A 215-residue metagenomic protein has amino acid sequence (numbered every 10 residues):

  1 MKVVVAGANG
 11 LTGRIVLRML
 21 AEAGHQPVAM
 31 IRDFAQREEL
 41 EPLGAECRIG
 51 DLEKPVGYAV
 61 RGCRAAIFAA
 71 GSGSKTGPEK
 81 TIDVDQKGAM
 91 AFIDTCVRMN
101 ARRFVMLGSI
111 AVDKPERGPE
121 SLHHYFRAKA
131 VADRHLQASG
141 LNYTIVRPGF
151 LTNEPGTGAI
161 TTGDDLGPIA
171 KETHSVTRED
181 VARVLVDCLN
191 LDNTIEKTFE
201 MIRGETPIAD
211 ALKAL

Functional and structural regions predicted by a protein language model:
M1-H25: N-terminal Rossmann NAD(P)H-binding glycine-rich loop of SDR-like oxidoreductase domains
K2, R64-A65, R103: Structural motif
A6, L11, Q26-M30, F34 (+4 more regions): Conserved Rossmann-fold NAD(P)-dependent oxidoreductase catalytic core, especially the SDR/UDP-sugar
T12, A66, V146, V181-L185 (+1 more regions): Non-catalytic, hydrophobic alpha-helical segments
A29-A91, T95-R98, D113, L189-N193 (+1 more regions): NAD(P)H-binding glycine-rich loop region in Rossmannoid oxidoreductase-like domains and their noncatalytic homologs
I31, R147-T152: Conserved SDR Rossmann-fold cofactor-binding beta-strand/turn motif
A70, V105-G108, G149, I202: Active-site beta-alpha turn of Rossmann-fold NAD(P)-dependent dehydrogenases/reductases
N153-G156, I160-L215: Active-site-lining helix/loop region of Rossmann-like oxidoreductase modules
